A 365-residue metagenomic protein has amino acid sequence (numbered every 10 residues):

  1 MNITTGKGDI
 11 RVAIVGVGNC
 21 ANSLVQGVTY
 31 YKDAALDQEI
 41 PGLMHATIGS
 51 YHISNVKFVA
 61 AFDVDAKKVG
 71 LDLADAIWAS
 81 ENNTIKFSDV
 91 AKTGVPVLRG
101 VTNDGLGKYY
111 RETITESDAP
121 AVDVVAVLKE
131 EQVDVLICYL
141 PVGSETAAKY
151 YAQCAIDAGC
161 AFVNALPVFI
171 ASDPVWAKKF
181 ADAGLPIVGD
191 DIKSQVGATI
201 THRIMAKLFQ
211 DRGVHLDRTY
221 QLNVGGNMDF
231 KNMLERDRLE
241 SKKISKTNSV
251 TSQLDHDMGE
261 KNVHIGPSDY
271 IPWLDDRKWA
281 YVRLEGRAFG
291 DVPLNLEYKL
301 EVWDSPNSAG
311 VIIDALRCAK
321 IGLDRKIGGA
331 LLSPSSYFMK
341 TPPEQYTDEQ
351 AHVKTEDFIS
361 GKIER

Functional and structural regions predicted by a protein language model:
N2-Y151, L239-I244, A280, F289: N-terminal glycine-/serine-/threonine-rich beta1-alpha1-beta2 phosphate-ribose binding loop of Rossmann-like
D9-R11, V188-D191, E297-W303: A short glycine/serine-rich beta->alpha loop
V15, S54-K57, K68, D75-N82 (+2 more regions): Active-site-lining helix/loop region of Rossmann-like oxidoreductase modules
N22, F169-D173, K193-A198, G225-N227: Short gly/pro/ser/thr-enriched loop/turn and capping motifs at secondary-structure boundaries
L136-C138, F162-A165, V188-D191, T219: Short catalytic-loop micro-motif centered on adjacent basic/acidic residues
P141-D157, A165-P186: Rossmann-fold NAD(P)-binding glycine/threonine-rich loop
K179-I192, G213, D217: Rossmann-fold dehydrogenase core element
P306-R365: NAD(P)-dependent Rossmann-like dehydrogenase/reductase catalytic/cofactor-binding core
